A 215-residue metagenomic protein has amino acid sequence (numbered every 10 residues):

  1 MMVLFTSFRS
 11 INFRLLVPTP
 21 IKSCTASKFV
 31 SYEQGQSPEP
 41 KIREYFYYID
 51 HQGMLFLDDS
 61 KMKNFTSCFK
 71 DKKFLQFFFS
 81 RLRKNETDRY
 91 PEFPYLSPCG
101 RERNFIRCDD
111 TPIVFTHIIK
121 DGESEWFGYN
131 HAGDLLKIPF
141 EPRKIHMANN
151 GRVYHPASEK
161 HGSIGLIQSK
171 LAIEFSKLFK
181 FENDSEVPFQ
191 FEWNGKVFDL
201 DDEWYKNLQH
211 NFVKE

Functional and structural regions predicted by a protein language model:
M2-E215: Terminal leader/tail segments of proteins
